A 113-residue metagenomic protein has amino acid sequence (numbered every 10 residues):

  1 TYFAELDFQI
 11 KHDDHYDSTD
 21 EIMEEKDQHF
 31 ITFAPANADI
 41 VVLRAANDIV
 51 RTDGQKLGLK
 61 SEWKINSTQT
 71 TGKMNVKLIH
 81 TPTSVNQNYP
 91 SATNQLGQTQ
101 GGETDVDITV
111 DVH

Functional and structural regions predicted by a protein language model:
T1-H113: First exposed extracellular module after export/assembly in secreted or surface-exposed proteins
